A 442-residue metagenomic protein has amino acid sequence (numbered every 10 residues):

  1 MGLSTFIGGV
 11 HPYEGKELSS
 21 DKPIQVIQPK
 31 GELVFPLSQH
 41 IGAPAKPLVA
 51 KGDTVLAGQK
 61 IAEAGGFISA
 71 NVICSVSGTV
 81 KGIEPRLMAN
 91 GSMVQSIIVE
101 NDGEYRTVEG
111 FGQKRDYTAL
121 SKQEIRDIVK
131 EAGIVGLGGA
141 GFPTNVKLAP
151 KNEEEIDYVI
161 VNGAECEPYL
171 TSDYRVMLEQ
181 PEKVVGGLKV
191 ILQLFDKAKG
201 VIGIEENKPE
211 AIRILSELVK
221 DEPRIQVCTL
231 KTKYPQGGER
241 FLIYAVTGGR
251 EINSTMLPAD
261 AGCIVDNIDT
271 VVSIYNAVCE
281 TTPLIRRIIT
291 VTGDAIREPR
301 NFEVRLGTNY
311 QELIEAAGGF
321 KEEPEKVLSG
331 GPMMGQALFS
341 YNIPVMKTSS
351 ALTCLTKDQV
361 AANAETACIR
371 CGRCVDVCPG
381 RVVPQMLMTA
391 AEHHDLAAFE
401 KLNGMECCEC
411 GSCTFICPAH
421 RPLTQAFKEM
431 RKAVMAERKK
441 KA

Functional and structural regions predicted by a protein language model:
M1-L48: N-terminal, Lys/Arg-enriched amphipathic/low-complexity engagement segments that precede the first folded domain
A45-T54, G58: Short histidine-centered loop motifs in beta-beta connectors
G78-V80: Conserved hydrophobic positions within beta-strands
G82, L87-F142, E153, P209: Acidic low-complexity segments
T107-V108, G136, V159-D173, A295: Gly-rich Lys/Arg/Thr-decorated short loops/hinges at beta-loop-alpha junctions or inter-strand turns that position
L178-Q193: Histidine-anchored nucleotide/phosphate-binding helix
K197-Y310, A316-K321, G331: Hydrophobic alpha-helical positions that pack around
S349-E365, V375, P379-A442: Ferredoxin-type iron-sulfur electron-transfer modules in oxidoreductases and energy-metabolism complexes
